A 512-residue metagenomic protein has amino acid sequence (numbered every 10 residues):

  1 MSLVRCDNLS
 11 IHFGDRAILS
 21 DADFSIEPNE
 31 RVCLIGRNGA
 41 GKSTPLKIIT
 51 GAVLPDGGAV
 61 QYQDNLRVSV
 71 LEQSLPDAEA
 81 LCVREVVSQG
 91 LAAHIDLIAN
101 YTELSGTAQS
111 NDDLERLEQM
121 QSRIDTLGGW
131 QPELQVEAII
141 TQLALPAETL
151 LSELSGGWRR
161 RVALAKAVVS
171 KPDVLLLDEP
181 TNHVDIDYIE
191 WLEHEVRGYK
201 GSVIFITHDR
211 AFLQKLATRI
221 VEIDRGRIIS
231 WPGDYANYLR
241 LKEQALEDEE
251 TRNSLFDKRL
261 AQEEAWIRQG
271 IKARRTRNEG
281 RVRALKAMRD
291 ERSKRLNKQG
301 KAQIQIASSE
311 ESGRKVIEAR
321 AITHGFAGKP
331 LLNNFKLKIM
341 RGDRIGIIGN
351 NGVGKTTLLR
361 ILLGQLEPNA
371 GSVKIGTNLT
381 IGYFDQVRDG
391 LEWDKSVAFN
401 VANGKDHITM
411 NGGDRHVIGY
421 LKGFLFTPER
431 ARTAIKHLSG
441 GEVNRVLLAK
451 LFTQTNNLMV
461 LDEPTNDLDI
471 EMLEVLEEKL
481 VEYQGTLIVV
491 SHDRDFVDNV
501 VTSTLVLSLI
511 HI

Functional and structural regions predicted by a protein language model:
M1-N253, I306-I510: ABC ATP-binding cassette signature C-motif
Y101, A108, I124, Q131 (+6 more regions): Leucine-rich amphipathic alpha-helices with coiled-coil/heptad-repeat character
L241-R274, N278-A284, M288-R295: Intracellular alpha-helical coupling/juxtamembrane segments of multi-pass membrane proteins
K294-E311: Short, flexible cytosolic linker that couples an ABC transmembrane/permease module to its adjacent nucleotide-binding
